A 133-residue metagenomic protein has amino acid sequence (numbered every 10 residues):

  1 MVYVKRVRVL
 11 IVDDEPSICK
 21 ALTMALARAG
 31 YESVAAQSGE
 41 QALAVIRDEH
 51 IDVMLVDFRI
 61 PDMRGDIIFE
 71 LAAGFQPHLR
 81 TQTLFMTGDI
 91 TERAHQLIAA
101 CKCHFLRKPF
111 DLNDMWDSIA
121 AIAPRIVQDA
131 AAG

Functional and structural regions predicted by a protein language model:
M1-R8, G74-P77, H95, D111-G133: Non-catalytic signal-transmission and effector/linker regions of two-component phosphorelay proteins
C19, P61: The feature encodes the CheY-like receiver
K20-R28: Charged docking surfaces used in two-component/phosphorelay signaling
A35-V53: Acidic, metal-coordinating helix/loop segments flanking the phosphotransfer/catalytic sites of two-component signaling
Q37-S38, R64-I68: Acidic catalytic/metal-coordinating carboxylates
A44, D66-L79: Short amphipathic alpha-helix used as the core "switch/output" element in two-component signaling
D57: Active-site residues of response regulator receiver
L84-M86: Hydrophobic/aromatic residues positioned on beta-strands within the core alpha/beta folds
